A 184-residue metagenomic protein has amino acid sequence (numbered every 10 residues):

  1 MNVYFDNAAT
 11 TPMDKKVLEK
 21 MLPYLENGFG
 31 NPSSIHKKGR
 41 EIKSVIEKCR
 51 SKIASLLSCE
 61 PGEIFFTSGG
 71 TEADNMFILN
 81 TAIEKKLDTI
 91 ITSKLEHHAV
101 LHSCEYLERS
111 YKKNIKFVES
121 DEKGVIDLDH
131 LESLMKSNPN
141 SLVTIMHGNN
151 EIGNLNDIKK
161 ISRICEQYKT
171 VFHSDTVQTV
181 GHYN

Functional and structural regions predicted by a protein language model:
M1-N184: Pyridoxal 5′-phosphate
